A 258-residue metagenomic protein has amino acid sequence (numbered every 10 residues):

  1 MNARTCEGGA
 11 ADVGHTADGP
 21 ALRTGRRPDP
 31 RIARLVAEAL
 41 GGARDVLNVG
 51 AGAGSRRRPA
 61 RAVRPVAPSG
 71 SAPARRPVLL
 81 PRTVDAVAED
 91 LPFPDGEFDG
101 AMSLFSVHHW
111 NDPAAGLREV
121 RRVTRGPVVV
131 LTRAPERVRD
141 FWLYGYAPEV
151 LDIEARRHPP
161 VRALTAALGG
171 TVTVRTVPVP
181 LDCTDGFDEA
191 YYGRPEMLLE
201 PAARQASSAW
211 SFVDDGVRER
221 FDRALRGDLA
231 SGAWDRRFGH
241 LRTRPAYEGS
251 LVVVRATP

Functional and structural regions predicted by a protein language model:
M1-R44, S55, G70-R75: Conserved class I S-adenosyl-L-methionine
A43, F98-D99, R125: Local beta-strand N-terminus motif with an aromatic residue
D45-D90: Class I SAM-dependent methyltransferase SAM/SAH-binding core
E89-G100: A short acidic, Gly/Pro-enriched loop at the edge of an enzyme's catalytic core that lines a small-molecule cofactor
D99-D112: A short SAM/SAH-binding and catalytic strip from SAM-dependent methyltransferases
A114-V128: A short glycine-rich, Lys/Arg-flanked "PGG" loop and its adjoining helix->strand segment in the class I
P127-P160, D185-E189: Conserved class I S-adenosyl-L-methionine
R175-P258: Conserved Class I S-adenosyl-L-methionine
